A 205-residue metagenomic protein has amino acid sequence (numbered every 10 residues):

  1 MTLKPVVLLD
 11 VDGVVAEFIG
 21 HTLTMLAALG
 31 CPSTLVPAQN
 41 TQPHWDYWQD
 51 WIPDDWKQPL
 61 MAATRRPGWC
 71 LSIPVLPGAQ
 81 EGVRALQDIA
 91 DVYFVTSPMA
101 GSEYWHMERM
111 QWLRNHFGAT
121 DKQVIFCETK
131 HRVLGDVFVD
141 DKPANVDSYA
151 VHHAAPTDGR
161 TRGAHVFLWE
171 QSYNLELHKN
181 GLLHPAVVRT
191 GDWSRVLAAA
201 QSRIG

Functional and structural regions predicted by a protein language model:
M1-Q58: Active-site neighborhood of HAD-like aspartate-dependent phosphohydrolases
G13-A16, H21-T22, P98-G101, H131-R132 (+2 more regions): Short, solvent-exposed loop/turn segments at secondary-structure junctions
D50-R66, A90-Y93: Short, basic/glycine-rich phosphate-binding loops at helix/coil junctions that contact nucleotide phosphates
C70-V75, A79-R109, L113: Substrate-recognition element of Asp-dependent hydrolases with the DxDx(T/V) motif
V95-A150: Substrate-recognition "cap/lid" segment bordering the active-site pocket of phosphatases
Q123-C127, H184-R195: Short acidic-hydrophobic, aromatic-tinged amphipathic segments that line or gate anion-handling sites
V139-G191: Acidic, Mg2+-coordinating phosphoryl-transfer loop and its flanking beta/alpha structural elements, shared across
